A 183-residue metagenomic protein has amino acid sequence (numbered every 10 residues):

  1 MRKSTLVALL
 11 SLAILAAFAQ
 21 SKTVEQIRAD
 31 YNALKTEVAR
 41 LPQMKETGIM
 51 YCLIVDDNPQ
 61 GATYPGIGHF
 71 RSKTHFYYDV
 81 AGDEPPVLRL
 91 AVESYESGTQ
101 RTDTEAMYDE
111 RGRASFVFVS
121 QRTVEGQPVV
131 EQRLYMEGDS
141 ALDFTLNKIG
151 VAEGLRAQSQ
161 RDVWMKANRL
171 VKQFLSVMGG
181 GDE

Functional and structural regions predicted by a protein language model:
M1-S4: Positively charged n-region of N-terminal signal peptides that target proteins for export
V7-A16: Bacterial N-terminal signal peptides
Q20-K73, E125-E183: Long terminal segments
R71-E93: Amphipathic N-proximal alpha-helical interface segments
F76-G82, E105-E110, E131-G138: Aromatic-rich beta-strand edge motifs centered on tyrosine
E84-R89, R111-A114, E137-D143: A short glycine-rich beta-turn/N-cap micro-motif
L88-F116: Mid-length scaffold segments of soluble, non-membrane domains
V92-E96, F118-R122, T145-N147: Beta-turn initiation residues at beta-strand->coil junctions
